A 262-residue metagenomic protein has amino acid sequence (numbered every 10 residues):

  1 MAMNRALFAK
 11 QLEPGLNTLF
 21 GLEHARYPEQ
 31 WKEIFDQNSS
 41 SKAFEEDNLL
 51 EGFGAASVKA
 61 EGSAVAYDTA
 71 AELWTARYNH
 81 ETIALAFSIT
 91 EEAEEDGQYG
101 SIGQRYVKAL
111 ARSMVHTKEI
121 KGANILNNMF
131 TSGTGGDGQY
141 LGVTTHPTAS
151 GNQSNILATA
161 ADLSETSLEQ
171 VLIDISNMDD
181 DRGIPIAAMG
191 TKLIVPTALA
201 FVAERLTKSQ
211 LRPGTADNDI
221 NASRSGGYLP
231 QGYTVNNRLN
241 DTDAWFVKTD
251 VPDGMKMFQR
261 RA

Functional and structural regions predicted by a protein language model:
M1-Y27: N-terminal alpha-helical "arm" segments
A2-F8, G142-D181, A187-K192, T197-A262: Sequence/fold signature of self-assembling virion shell proteins
L22-I83: Assembly/oligomerization interface modules of large self-assembling protein complexes
A43, L73, R77, E92-V107 (+3 more regions): Short, charged/polar micro-motifs that form catalytic or ligand-binding hotspots
G54, T75, T90-E94, V115 (+4 more regions): An acidic- and aromatic-residue-enriched active-site/binding cleft used to recognize and process polar
E81-D96, A149-Q153, A187-G190: Glycine-rich, often proline-containing surface loops adjacent to acidic residues and nearby aromatics that form
T82, S101-R105, A109-R112, A188 (+1 more regions): Short, well-structured alpha-helical interface segments that form or flank functional binding sites
G97-R105, R112-N177: Alpha-helical scaffold segments that mediate packing/assembly in large oligomeric complexes
